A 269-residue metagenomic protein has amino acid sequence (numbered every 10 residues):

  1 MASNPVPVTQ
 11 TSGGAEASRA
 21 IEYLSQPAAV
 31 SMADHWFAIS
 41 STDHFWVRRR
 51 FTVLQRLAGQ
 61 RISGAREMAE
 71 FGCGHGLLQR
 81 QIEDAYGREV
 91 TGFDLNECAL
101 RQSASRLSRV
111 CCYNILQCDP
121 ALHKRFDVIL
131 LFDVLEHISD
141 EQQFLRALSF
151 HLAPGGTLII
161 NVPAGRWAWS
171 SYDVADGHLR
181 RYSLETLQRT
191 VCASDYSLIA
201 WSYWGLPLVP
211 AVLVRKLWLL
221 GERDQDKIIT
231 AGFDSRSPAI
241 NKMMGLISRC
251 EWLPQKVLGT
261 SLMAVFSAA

Functional and structural regions predicted by a protein language model:
M1-V128, F132, Q142-L145, D226-L246 (+2 more regions): Conserved N-terminal segment of class I S-adenosyl-L-methionine
A38, L158-R180, E185-R189: Short, glycine-/aromatic-enriched active-site segment of Class I SAM-dependent methyltransferases
A99, D119, R166-A168, P207: Feature marks short, surface-exposed loop/turn motifs that line or immediately flank catalytic pockets and channel
D133-H137: A short His-aromatic
I138-Q142, V162: A structural helix-start
Q142-T157: A short glycine-rich, Lys/Arg-flanked "PGG" loop and its adjoining helix->strand segment in the class I
Y196-L206: Conserved S-adenosyl-L-methionine
